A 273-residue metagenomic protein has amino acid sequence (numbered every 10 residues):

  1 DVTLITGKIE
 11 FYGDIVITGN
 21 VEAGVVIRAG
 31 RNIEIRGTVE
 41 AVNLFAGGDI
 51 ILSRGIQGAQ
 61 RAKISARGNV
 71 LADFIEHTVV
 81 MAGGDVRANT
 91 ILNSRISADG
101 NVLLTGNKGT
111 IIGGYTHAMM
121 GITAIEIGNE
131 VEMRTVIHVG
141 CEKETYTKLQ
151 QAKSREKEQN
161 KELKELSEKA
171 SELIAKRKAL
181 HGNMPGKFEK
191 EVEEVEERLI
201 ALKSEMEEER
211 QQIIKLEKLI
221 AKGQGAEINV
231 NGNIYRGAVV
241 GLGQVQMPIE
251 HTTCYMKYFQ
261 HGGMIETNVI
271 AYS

Functional and structural regions predicted by a protein language model:
D1, S65-A72, D85-N89, N93-S273: Intrinsically disordered, low-complexity terminal regions
V2, T6-K8, Y12-D14, T18-N20 (+14 more regions): Detector for repetitive beta-architecture
